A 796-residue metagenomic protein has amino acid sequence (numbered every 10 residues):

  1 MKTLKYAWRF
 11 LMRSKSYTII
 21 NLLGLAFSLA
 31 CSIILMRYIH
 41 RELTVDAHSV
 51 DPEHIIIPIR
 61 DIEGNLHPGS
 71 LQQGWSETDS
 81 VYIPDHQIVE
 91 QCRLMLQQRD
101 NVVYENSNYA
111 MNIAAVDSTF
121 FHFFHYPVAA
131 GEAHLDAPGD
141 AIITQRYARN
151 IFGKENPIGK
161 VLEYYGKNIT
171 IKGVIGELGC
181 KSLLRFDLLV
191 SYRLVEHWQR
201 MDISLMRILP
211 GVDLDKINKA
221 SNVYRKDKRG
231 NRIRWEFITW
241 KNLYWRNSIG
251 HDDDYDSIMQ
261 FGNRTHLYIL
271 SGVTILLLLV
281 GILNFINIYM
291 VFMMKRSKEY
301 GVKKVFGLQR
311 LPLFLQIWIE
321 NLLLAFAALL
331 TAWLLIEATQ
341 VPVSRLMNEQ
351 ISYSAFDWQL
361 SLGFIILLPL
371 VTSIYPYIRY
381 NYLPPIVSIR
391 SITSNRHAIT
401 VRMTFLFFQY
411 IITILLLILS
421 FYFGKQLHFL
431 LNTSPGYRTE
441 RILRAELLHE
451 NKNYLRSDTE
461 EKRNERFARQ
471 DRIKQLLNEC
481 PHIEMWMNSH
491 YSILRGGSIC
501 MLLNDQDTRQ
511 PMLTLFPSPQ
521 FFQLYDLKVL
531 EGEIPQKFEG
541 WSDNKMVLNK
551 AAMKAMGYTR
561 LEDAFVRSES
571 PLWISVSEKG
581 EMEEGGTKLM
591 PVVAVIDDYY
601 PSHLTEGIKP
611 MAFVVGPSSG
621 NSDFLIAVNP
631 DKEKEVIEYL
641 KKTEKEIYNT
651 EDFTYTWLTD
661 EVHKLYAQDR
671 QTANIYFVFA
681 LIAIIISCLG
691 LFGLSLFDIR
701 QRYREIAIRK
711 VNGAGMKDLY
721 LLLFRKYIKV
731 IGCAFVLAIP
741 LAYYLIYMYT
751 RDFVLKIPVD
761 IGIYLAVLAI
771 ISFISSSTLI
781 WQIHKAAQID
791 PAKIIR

Functional and structural regions predicted by a protein language model:
M1-L22, D256-M259, I288-L315, I319 (+4 more regions): Alpha-helical transmembrane segments of integral membrane proteins
K2-L4, R9, R13-S14, S49-V50 (+7 more regions): Membrane-helix entry/capping segments
L11, N21, E42, P58 (+29 more regions): Generic structural signal for small/hydrophobic residues in well-ordered secondary structure, especially within
R13-E42, F261-K298, V401-Q426, R670-R704 (+2 more regions): Hydrophobic alpha-helical transmembrane segments of multi-pass inner-membrane transport and secretion
I19, E299-S344, A683, R704-R751 (+2 more regions): Transmembrane alpha-helical interface segments in multi-pass membrane proteins
S32-E155, Y164-N168, K425-V529, E533-M556: Structured, solvent-exposed hinge/loop segments at the ends of secondary-structure elements
D117-A129, A141-T265, Q475-K664: Mid-to-C-terminal secondary-structure elements that act as membrane-proximal/extracytoplasmic interface segments
W358-R379, I414, I682, C688 (+1 more regions): Hydrophobic alpha-helical transmembrane segments of polytopic membrane proteins
